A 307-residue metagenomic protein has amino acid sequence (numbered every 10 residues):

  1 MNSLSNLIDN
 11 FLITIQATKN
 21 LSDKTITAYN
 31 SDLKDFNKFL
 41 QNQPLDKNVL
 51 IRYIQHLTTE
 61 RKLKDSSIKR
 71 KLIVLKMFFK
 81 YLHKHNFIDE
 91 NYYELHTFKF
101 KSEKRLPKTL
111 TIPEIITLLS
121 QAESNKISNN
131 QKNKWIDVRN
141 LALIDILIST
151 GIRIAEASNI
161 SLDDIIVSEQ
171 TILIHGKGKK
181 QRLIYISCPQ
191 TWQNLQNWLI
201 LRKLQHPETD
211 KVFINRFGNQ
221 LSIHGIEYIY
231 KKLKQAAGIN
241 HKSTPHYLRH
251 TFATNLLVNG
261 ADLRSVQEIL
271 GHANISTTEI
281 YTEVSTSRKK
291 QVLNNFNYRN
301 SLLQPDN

Functional and structural regions predicted by a protein language model:
M1-N307: Conserved catalytic core of the tyrosine transesterase superfamily
